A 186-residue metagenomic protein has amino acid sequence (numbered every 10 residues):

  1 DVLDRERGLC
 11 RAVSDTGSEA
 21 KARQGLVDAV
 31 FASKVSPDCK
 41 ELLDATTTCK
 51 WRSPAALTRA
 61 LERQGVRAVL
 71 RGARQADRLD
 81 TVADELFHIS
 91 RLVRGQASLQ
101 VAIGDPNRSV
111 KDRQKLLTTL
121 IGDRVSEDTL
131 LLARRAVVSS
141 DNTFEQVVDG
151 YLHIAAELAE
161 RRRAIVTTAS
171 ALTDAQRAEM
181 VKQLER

Functional and structural regions predicted by a protein language model:
D1-R186: Elongated, mostly alpha-helical coiled-coil "stalk/stator" tethers of large membrane protein machines
